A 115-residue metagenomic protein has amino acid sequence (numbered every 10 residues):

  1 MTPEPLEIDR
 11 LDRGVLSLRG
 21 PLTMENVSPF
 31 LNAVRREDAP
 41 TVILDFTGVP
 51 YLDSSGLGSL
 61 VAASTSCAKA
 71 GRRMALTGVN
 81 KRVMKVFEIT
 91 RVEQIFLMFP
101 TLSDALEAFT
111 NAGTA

Functional and structural regions predicted by a protein language model:
T2-N32: STAS-typified acidic loop motif
E7, R35-R36, T101: Serine/threonine-rich low-complexity intrinsically disordered regions
D9, T77, F99: General small-molecule cofactor/ligand-binding pocket signal
L11, T47, S103: Conserved catalytic submotifs in the C-terminal HATPase_c
L22-F96: Amphipathic alpha-helical interaction surfaces in cytosolic regulatory modules
M98-A115: A charged, well-structured terminal subsegment
